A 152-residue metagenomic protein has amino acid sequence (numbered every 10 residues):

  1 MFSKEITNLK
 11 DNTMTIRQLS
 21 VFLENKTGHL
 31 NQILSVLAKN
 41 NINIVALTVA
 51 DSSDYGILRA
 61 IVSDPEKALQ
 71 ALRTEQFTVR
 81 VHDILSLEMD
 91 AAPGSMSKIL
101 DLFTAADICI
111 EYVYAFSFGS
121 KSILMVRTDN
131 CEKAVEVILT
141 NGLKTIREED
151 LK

Functional and structural regions predicted by a protein language model:
F2-K152: A conserved regulatory-domain signal marking ACT and ACT-like small-molecule sensing domains and adjacent regulatory
